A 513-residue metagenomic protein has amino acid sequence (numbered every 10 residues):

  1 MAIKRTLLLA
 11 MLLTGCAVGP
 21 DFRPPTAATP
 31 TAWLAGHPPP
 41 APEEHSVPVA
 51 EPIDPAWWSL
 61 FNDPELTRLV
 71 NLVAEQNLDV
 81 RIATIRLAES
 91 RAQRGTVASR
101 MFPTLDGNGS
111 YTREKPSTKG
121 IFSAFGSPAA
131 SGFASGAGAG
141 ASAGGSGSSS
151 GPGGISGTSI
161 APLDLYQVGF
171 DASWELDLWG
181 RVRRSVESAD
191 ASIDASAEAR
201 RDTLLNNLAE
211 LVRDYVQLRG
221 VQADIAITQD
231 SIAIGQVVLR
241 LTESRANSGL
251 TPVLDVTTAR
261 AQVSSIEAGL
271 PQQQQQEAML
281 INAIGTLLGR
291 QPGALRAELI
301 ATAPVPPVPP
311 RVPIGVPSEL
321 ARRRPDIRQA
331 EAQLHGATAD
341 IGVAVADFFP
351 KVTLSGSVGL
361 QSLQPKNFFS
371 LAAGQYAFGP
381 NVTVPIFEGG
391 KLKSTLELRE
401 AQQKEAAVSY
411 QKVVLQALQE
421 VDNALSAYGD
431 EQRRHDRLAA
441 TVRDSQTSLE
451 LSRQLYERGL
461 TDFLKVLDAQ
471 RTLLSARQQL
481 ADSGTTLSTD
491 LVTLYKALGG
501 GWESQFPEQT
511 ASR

Functional and structural regions predicted by a protein language model:
A2-I3, L7-E75, F122-I160, Y166 (+6 more regions): Terminal intrinsically disordered/low-complexity segments used for targeting and assembly
A17, F170-A172, F378-I386: Outer-membrane beta-barrel "beta-signal"
L66, A74-D106, R113-P116, S142 (+9 more regions): Hydrophobic alpha-helical structural elements of bacterial secretion/transport assemblies
T104-A134: A contiguous, low-structure linker/loop signature
P116-G120, L363-N367, G389: Outer-membrane beta-barrel proteins
R184, K366-S370: Short, solvent-exposed loop/turn segments at secondary-structure boundaries
D326-F349: Long hydrophobic segments that form regular secondary structure
A373, G379-N381, A401: Outer membrane beta-barrel strand-and-loop segments of large Gram-negative receptors, especially TonB-dependent
